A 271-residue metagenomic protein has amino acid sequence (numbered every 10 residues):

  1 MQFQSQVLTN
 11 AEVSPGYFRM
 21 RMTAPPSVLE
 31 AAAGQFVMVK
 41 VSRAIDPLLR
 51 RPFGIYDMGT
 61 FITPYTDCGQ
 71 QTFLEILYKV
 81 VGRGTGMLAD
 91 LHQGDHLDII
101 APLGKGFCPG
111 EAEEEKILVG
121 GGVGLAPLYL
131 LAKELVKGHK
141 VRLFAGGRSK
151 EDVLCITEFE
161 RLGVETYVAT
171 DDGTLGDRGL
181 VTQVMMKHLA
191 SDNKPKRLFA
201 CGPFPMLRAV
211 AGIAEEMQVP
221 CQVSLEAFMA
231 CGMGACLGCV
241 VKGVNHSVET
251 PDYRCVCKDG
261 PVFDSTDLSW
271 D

Functional and structural regions predicted by a protein language model:
M1, Y253-D271: Short, basic/aromatic-enriched C-terminal tail that caps enzymatic domains
Q2-Q93: Ferredoxin-reductase
R83-F228: FNR/FR-type flavoprotein reductase catalytic core
F204, A227-P261: Local cysteine-cluster metal-coordination motifs and their immediate loop/turn environment, predominantly Fe-S cluster
